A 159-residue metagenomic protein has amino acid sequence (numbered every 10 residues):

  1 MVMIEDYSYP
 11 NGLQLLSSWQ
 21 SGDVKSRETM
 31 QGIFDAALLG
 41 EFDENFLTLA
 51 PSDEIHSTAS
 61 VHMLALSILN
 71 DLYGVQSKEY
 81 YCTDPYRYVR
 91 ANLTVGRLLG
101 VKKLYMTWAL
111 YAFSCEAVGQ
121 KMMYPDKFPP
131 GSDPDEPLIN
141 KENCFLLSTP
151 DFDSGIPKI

Functional and structural regions predicted by a protein language model:
M1-D126: N-terminal basic, low-complexity leaders that serve as flexible interaction/assembly modules and, when applicable, as
K127-I159: A gly/proline- and charged-residue-enriched helix-loop-helix capping module
